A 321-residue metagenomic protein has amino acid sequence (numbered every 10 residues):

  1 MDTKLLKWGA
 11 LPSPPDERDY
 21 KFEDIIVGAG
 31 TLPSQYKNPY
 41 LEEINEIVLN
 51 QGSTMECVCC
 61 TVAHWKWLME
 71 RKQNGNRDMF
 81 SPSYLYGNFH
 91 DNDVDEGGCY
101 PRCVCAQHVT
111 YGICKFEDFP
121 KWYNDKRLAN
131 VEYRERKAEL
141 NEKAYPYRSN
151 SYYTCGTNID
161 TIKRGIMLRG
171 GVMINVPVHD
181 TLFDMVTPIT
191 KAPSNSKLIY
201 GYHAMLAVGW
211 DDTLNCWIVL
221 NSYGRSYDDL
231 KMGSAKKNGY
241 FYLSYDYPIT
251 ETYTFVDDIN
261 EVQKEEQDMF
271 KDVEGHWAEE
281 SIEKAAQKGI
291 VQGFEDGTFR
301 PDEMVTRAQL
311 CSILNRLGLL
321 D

Functional and structural regions predicted by a protein language model:
M1-L41: N-terminal zymogen propeptides
D2-W8, S53, V58-W67, H90-K264: Predominantly the structural core of cysteine protease catalytic domains
N38-S53, F299: Asp/Glu-centered strand-loop micro-motifs enriched in Gly/Pro and often flanked by an aromatic residue
I47-Q51, M55, D78, V94-P101 (+2 more regions): Solvent-exposed, acidic/flexible segments
M55-C60, E265-D268, W277-D321: Short, solvent-exposed alpha-helical surface patches in non-cytosolic proteins
H64-Q73, I313-L317: Active-site catalytic microenvironments for nucleophilic, acid-base chemistry
W67-L85: Phosphate-handling active-site elements
F80, Y84-V94, I290-V291: Active-site helix/loop module of the DD-peptidase/beta-lactamase fold, centered on the serine-lysine SxxK catalytic
